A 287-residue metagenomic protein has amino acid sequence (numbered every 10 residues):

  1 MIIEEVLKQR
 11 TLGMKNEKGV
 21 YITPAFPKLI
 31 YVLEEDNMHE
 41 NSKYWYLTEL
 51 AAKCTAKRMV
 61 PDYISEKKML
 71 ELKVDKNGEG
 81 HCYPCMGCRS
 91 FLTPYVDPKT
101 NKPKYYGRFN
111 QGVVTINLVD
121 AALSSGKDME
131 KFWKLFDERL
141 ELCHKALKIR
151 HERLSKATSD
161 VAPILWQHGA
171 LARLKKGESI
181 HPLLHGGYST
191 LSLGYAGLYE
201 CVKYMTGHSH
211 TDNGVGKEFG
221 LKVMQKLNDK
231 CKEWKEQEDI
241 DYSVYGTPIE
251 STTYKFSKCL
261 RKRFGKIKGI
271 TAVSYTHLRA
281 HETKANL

Functional and structural regions predicted by a protein language model:
M1-G13, T211-C231: Short secondary-structure subsegments characteristic of cysteine-rich extracellular domains
M1-K57: Extended, regular secondary-structure scaffolds
F26-D36, K156-K176, I240-K255: A glycine-rich phosphate-binding loop feature that marks nucleotide/adenosyl-phosphate handling sites
N37-H39, A122-G126, G207-S209, E250-K255: Flexible loop/turn segments at secondary-structure boundaries
C54-Y204, S209: Structured mid-domain segments that build the active-site/substrate or prosthetic-cofactor binding neighborhood
Q237-Y275: Extended amphipathic alpha-helical segments with heptad-repeat/coiled-coil character used for oligomerization, fusion
T276-T283: Conserved small/polar residues in nucleotide/adenosyl-binding loops
